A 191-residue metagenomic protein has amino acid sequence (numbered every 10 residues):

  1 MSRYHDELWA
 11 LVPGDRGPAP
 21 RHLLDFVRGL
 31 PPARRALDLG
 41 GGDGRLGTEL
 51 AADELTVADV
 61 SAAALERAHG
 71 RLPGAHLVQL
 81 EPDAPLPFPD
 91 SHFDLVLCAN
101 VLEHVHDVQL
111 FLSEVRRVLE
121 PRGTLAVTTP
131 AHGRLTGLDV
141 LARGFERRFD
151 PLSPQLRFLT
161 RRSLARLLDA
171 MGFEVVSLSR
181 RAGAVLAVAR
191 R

Functional and structural regions predicted by a protein language model:
M1-P89, L112, S179-V188: Conserved N-terminal segment of class I S-adenosyl-L-methionine
Y4-E7, V12, H106-E114, T124-R190: S-adenosyl-L-methionine-dependent methyltransferase catalytic module, highlighting the catalytic core
L97: A conserved beta-strand element that flanks and buttresses the S-adenosyl-L-methionine
N100-H104: A short His-aromatic
